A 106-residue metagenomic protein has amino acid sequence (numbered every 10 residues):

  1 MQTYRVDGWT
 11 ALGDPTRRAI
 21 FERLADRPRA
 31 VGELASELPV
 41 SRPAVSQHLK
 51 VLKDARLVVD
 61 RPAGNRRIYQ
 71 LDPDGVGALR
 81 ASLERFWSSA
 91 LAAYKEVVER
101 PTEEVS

Functional and structural regions predicted by a protein language model:
M1-Y4, E22, G77-S106: Amphipathic alpha-helical dimerization/coiled-coil segments that flank or bridge DNA-binding/regulatory modules
Q2-S41, R66-G77: N-terminal helix-turn-helix DNA-binding core of bacterial DNA-binding proteins
E22, S36, Q47, K53-D54: Alpha-helical residues within the helix-turn-helix
A44: Residues in the helix-turn-helix
K53-G64, Q70-L71: Beta-hairpin "wing" of winged helix-turn-helix
